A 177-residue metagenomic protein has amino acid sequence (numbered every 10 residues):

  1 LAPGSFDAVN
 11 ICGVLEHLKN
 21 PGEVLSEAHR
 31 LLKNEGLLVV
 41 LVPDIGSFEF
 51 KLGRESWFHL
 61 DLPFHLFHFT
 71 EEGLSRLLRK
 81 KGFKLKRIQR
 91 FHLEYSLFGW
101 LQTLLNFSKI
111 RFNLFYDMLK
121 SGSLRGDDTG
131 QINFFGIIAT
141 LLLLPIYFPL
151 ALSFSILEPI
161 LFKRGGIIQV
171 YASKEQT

Functional and structural regions predicted by a protein language model:
L1-S56, L66-K80, Q169-Q176: Conserved SAM-binding loop
I11, L62, K86: Replace "UDP/GDP/ADP/TDP-sugars" with "nucleotide-sugars
P21, L62-P63, P145, P149: Proline-rich low-complexity regions
G36, L74-F83, S123-F135: Hydrophobic transmembrane alpha-helix bundles
G53-L62, L101-F107: Short glycine/proline- and charge-enriched loop/turn segments that cap or connect secondary-structure elements
L62-F64, I156-L157: Active-site rim elements
F83-L93: Conserved S-adenosyl-L-methionine
H92-T177: A C-terminal cap/extension of S-adenosyl-L-methionine-dependent methyltransferases that defines the acceptor-substrate
